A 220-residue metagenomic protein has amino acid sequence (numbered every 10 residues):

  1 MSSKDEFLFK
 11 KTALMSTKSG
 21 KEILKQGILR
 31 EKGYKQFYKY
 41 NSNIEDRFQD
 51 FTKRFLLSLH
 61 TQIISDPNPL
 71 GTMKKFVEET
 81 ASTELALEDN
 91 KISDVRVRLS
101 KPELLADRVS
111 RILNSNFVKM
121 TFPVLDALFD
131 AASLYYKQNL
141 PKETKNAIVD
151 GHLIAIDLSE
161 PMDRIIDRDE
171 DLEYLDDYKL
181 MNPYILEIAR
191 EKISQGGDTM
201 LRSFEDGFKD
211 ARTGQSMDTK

Functional and structural regions predicted by a protein language model:
S2-T17, E22-G151, A155, I188-A189: Alpha-helical phosphate/pyrophosphate-handling elements in metalloenzyme active cores
K119-M120, K192-K220: Small-residue-enriched hydrophobic alpha-helices in membranes
M120, I166-D167, M181: Soluble or luminal CAZymes and related metallo-dependent hydrolases
L140-D150, E170-E173, R202-E205: Short alpha-helical "patches" and their helix-cap loops
A155-L172: Acidic (Asp/Glu-rich) catalytic motifs at the cytosolic membrane interface
E170-L201, K220: Divalent-cation-assisted or electrostatically stabilized phosphate/pyrophosphate-binding catalytic cores
